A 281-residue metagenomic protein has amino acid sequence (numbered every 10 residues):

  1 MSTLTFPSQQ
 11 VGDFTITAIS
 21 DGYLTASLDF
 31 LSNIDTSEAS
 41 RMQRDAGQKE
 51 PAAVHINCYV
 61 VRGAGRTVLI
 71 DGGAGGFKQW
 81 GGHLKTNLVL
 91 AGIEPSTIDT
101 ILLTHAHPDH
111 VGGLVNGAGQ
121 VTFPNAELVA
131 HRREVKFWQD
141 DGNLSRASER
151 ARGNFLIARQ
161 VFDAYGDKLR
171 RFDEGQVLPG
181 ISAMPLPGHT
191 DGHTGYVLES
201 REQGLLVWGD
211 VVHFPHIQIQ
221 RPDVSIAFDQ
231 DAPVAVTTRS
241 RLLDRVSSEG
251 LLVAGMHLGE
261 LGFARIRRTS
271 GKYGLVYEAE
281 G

Functional and structural regions predicted by a protein language model:
T5-A91, G195-V211: Conserved beta-strand hairpin/beta-sheet module of binuclear metal-dependent hydrolase folds, prominently
D21-G22, G72-G75, A106, R133-E134 (+3 more regions): Active-site metal-binding loops of divalent metal-dependent hydrolases
R41-A52, G92, R152-F155, I226-R239: A short acidic, glycine-rich active-site loop that binds or catalyzes chemistry on phosphate/adenosine moieties
C58, Q79-V129: Active-site metal-binding motif and surrounding structural segment of the metallo-beta-lactamase
V68-I70, L102, L128, L205-V207 (+1 more regions): Residue-level marker for buried hydrophobic side chains located in beta-strands that build the well-ordered beta-sheet
G82, V89-I93, T97, P124-P185 (+1 more regions): Metallo-beta-lactamase
I101-V111, L186-H193, A254-L261: Histidine-centered catalytic micro-motifs
R201-G281: Cap/insert and terminal regions of metallo-dependent hydrolase folds
